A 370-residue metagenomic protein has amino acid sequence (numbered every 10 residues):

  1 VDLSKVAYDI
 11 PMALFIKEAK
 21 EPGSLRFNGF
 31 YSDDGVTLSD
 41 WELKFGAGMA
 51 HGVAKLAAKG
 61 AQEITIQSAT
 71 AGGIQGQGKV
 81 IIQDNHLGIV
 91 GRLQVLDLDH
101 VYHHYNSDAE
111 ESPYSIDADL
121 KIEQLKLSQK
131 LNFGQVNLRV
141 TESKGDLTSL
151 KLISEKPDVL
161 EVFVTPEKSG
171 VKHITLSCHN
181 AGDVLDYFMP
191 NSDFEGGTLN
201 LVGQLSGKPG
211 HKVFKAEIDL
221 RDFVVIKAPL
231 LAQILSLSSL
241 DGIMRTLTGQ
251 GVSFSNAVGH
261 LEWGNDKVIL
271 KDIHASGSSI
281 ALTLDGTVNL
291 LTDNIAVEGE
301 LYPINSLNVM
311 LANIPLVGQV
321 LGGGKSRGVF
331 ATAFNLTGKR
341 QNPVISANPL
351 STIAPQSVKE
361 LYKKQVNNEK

Functional and structural regions predicted by a protein language model:
V1-W41, V53-F254, H260-V268, I280-K370: Membrane-proximal interfacial segments on either side of biological membranes
L43-M49: A short, well-structured beta->alpha microelement
K271: Short, charged beta-strand/loop "edge" motif centered at a coil->beta-strand transition that forms conserved
H274-S276: Short, glycine-rich nucleotide/cofactor-binding loops
